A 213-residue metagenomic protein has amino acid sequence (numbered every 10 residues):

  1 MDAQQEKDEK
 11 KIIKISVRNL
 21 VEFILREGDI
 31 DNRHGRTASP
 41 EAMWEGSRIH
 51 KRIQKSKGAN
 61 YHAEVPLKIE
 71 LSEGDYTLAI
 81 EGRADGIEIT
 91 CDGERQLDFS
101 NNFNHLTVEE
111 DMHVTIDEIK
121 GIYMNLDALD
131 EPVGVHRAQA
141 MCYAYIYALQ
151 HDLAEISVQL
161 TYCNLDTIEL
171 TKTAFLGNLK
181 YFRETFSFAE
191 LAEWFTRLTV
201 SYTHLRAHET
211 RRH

Functional and structural regions predicted by a protein language model:
M1-E109: Metal-dependent nuclease catalytic cores that hydrolyze phosphodiester bonds in DNA/RNA, characterized by
S72, Y76-F188: Mg2+/Mn2+-dependent nuclease catalytic core
F188-Y202: Short, structured interface segments
T203-T210: Conserved small/polar residues in nucleotide/adenosyl-binding loops
